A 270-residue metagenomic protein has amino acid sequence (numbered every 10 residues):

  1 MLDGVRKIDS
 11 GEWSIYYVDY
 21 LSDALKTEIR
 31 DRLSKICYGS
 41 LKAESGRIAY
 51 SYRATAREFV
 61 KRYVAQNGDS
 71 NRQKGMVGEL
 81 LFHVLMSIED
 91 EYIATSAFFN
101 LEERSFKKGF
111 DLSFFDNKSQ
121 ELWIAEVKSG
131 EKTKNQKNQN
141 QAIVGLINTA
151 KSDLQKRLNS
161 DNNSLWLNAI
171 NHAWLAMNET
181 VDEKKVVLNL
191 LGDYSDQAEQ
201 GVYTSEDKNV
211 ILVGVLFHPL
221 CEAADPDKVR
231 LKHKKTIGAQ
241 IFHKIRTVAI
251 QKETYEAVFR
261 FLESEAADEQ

Functional and structural regions predicted by a protein language model:
M1-M76, L80: Interdomain/boundary linker segments immediately adjacent to catalytic/signaling cores
R6, P226-Q270: Charge-rich, low-complexity intrinsically disordered segments
L80-E89: Amphipathic alpha-helical segments that form well-ordered structural scaffolds and often line/cohere around active
M86, L112-F114, L122-S129: Conserved catalytic cores of phosphodiester-cleaving nucleases, focusing on short active-site segments
E89-S105: A short acidic/basic microdomain associated with nuclease active sites
F106-F110: A short, glycine/Asx- and small/polar-enriched loop/turn that sits immediately N-terminal to a beta-strand
N117-K118, S205-K208, G214-P226: Short, flexible beta-strand-to-coil junctions
S129-G214: Catalytic cores of nucleic-acid endonucleases
